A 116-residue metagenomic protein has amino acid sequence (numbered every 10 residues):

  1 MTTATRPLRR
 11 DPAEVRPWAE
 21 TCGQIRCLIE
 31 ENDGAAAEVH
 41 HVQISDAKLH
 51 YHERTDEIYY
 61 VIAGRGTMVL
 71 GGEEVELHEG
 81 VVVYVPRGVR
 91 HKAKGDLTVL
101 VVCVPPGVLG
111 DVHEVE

Functional and structural regions predicted by a protein language model:
T2-E20: Extreme N-terminal tail/first-helix region
E14-L49, V102, V112-V115: A short glycine-rich, His/Asp/Glu-containing loop-to-beta-strand
H41-S45, E53-V69: Short, conserved beta-strand element in jelly-roll/cupin
K48-E53, V89: Histidine-centered catalytic micro-motifs
H52-R54, G95-D96: Short glycine/proline-enriched turns and hinge-like loops at secondary-structure junctions
I58, R65-T67, E74, R90 (+1 more regions): Structural motif
G72-G88: Short acidic-glycine-tyrosine-enriched beta hairpin
R87-V112: Ligand-binding loop in jelly-roll beta-barrel domains
